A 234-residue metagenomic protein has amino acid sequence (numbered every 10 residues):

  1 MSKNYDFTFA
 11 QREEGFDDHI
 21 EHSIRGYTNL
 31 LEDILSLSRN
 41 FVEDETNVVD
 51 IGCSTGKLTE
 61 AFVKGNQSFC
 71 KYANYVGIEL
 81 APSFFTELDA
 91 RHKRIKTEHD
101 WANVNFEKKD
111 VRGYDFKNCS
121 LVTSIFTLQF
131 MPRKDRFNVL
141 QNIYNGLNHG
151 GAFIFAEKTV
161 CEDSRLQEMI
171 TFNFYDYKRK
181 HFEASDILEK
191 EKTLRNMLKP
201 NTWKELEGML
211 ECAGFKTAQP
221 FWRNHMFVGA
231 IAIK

Functional and structural regions predicted by a protein language model:
M1-G15: N-terminal, positively charged/glycine-rich alpha-helical extensions of SAM-dependent methyltransferases
G26-D44: Conserved alpha-helix/loop element of class I SAM-dependent methyltransferases that forms part of the SAM/SAH-binding
V49, S54-R112: Class I SAM-dependent methyltransferase SAM/SAH-binding core
T123: A conserved beta-strand element that flanks and buttresses the S-adenosyl-L-methionine
F137-H149: A short glycine-rich, Lys/Arg-flanked "PGG" loop and its adjoining helix->strand segment in the class I
G150-K158: Conserved beta-strand signature within the Rossmann-like core of class I S-adenosyl-L-methionine
K158-E211: C-terminal alpha-helical "lid/dimerization" subdomain adjacent to the S-adenosyl-L-methionine
E207, K216-K234: Core SAM-dependent methyltransferase catalytic element
